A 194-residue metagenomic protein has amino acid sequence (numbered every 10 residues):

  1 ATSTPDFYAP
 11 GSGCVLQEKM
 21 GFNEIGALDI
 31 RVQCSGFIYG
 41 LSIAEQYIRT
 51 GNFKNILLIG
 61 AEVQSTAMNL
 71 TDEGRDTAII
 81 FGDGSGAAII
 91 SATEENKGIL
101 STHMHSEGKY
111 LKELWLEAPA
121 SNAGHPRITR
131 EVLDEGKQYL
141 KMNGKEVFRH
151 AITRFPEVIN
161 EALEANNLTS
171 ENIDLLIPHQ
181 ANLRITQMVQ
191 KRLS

Functional and structural regions predicted by a protein language model:
A1-Y8, I173-V189: Glycine-rich phosphate-binding loops at beta-strand->alpha-helix junctions
S3-N55, A61, Q190-S194: Conserved catalytic cysteine-centered active-site region of acyl-thioester-dependent Claisen-condensing enzymes
F7-A9, Q64-N69, G108-Y110: Short, well-ordered, mixed-charge alpha-helical segments that flank or form enzyme active sites
R49-S85: Flexible, glycine-rich active-site loops centered on histidine and acidic residues that chelate a metal or position
D72-R149, T153, E157: Condensing-enzyme catalytic core mediating Claisen C-C bond formation in acyl metabolism
E157-D174: Phosphate/pyrophosphate-binding loops at sites that engage ATP/ADP/AMP, CoA/4′-phosphopantetheine, polyphosphate
